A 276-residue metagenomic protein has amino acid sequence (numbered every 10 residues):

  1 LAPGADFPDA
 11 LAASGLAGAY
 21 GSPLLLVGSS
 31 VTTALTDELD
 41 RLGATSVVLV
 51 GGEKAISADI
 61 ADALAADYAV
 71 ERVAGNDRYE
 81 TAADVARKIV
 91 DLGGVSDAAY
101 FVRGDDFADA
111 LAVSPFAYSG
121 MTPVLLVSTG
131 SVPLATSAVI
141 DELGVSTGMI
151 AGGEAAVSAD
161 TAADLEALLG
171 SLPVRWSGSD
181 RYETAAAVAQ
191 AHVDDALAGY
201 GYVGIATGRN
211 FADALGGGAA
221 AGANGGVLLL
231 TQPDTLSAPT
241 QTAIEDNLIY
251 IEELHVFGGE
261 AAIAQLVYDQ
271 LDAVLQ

Functional and structural regions predicted by a protein language model:
L1-Q276: Extracellular glycan-binding segments that recognize GlcNAc-based cell-wall polysaccharides
